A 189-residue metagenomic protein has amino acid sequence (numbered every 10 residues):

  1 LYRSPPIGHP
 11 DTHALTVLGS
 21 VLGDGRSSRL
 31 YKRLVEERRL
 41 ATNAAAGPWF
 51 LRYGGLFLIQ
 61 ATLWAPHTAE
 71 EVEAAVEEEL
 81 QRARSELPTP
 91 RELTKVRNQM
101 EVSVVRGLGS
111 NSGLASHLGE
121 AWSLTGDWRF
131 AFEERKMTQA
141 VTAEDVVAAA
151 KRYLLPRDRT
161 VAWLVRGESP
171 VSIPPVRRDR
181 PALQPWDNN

Functional and structural regions predicted by a protein language model:
L1-P6, K32-A140, T160-V165, I173-P174: M16 family metallopeptidases and their MPP-like homologs
L1-S27, P185-N189: His/Glu-based metal-binding/catalytic segments typifying zinc-dependent metallopeptidases
V17, A45-A46, A148-A150: Short beta-alpha junctions and helix-cap segments that line functional grooves
R26, T68, T142-D145: Helical mechanochemical/support elements of P-loop NTPase systems and associated helical scaffolds
E133-N189: Proteolytic maturation boundary segments
